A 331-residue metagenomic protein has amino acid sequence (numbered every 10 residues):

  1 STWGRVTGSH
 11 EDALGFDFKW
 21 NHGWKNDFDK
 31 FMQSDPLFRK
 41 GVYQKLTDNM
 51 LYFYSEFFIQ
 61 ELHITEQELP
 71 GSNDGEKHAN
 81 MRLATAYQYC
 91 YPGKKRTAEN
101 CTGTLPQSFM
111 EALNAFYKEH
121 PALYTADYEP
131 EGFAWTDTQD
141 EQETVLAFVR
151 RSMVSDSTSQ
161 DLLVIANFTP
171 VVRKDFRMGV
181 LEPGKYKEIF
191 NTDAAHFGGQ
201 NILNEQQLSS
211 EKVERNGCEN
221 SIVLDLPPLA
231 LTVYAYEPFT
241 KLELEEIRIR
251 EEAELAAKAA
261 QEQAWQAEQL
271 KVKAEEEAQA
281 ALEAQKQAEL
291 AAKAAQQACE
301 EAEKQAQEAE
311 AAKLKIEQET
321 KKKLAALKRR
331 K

Functional and structural regions predicted by a protein language model:
S1-T97, K118-D193, Q200-N201: Conserved alpha/beta catalytic core and glycan-binding cleft of carbohydrate-active enzymes
P70-A79, N100-T104, C218-V223: Active-site rim elements
A79-A86, T104-E111, G184, P227-A230: A structural signal for well-ordered alpha-helical segments within the folded catalytic domains of diverse enzymes
Q88-R96, L113, L224-L231: C-terminal substrate/ligand-recognition segments
T102-L123: Catalytic cores of secreted or luminal carbohydrate-active enzymes
T192-E214: Acidic, Ser/Thr/Pro-rich beta/coil linker or hinge segments at domain junctions
Q206-E246: C-terminal beta-strand-rich structural cap/linker in extracellular carbohydrate-active enzymes
E246-K331: Long, low-complexity, compositionally biased polyampholytic IDRs enriched for Lys/Glu and Gln/Arg
